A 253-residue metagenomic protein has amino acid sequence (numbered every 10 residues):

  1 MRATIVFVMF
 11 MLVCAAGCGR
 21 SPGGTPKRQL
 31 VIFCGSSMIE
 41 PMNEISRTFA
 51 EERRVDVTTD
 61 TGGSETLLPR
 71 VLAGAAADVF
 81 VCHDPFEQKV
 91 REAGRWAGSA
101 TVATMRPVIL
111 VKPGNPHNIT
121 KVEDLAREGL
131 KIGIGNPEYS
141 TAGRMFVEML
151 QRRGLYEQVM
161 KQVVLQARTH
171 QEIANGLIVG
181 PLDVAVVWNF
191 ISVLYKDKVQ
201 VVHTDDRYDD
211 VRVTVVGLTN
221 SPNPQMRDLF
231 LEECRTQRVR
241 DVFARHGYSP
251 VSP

Functional and structural regions predicted by a protein language model:
T4-I5, L67: Compositionally biased low-complexity segments, especially N-terminal hydrophobic helices that form the hydrophobic
I5-A16: Bacterial N-terminal signal peptides
C18-T61, E65-A75, D84-A93, G98-M105 (+1 more regions): Exported/periplasmic ABC-transporter solute-binding proteins
